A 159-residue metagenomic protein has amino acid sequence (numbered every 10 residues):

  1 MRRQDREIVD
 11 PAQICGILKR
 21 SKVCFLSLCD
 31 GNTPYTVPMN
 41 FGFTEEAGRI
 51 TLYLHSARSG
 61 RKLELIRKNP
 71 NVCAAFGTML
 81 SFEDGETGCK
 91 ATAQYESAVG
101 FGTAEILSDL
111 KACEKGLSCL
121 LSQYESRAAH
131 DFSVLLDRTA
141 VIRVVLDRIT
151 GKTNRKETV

Functional and structural regions predicted by a protein language model:
M1-R20: Extreme N-terminal tail/first-helix region
R2-D5, M79-V159: Charged, gly/pro-rich active-site loop segments
P11, S59-G60: Structural motif corresponding to alpha-helix initiation and N-cap regions
I14-I17, T36-T51, S81-A93: Short N-terminal helix-initiation segments at or just after the protein's N-terminus
K19, S59, R67-V72, S118-S126: Short, intrinsically disordered, mixed-charge
S21-R58, A74: Short beta-strand segments
V23, T36-P38, N71, Y95 (+2 more regions): Broad gene-expression machinery/nucleic-acid interaction feature
R61-G85, A91: Helix-adjacent hinge/juxtasegments
